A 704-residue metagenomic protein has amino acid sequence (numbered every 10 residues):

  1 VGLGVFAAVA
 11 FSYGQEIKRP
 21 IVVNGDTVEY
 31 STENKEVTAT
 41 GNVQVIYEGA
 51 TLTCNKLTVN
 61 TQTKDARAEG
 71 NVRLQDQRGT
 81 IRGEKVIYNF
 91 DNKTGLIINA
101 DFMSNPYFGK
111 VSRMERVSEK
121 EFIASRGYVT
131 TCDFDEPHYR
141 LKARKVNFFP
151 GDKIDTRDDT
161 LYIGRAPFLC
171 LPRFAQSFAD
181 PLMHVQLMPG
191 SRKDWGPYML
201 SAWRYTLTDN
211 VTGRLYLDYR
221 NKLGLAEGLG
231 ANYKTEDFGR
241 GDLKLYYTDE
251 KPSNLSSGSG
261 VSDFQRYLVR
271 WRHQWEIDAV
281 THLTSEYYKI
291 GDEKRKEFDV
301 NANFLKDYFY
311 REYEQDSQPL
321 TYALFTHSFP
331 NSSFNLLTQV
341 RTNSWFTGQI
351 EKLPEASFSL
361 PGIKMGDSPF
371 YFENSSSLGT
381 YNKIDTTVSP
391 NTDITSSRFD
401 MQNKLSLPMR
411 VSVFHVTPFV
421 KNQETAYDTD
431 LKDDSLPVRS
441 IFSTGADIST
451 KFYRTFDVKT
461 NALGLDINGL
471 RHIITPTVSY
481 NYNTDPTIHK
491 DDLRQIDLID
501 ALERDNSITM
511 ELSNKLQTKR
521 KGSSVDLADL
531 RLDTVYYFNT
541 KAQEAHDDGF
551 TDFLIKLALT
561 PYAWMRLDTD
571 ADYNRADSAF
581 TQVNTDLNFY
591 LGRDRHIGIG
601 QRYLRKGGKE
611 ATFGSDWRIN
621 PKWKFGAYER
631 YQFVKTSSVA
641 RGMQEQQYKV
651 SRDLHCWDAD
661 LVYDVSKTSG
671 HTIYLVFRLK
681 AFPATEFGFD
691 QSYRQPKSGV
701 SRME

Functional and structural regions predicted by a protein language model:
V1-A8: Bacterial N-terminal signal peptides
V9-S12, D497: Charged, low-complexity surface segments at secondary-structure and domain boundaries
Y13-R126, R140-A143, N147-F148, K153-D158 (+2 more regions): N-terminal amphipathic/hydrophobic interface segments
K85-I87, T94, F102-I123, G127-V129 (+4 more regions): Outer-membrane beta-barrel proteins and related beta-barrel translocases across Gram-negative bacteria
